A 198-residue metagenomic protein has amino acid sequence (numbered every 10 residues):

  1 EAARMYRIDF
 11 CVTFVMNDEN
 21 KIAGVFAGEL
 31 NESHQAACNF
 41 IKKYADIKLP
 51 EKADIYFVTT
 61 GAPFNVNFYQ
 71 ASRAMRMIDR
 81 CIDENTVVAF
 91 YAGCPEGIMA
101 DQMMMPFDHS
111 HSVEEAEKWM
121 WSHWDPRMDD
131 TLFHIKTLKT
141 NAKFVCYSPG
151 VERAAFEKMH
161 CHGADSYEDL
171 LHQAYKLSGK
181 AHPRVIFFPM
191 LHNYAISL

Functional and structural regions predicted by a protein language model:
E1-L198: Metallocofactor- and cofactor-centric catalytic cores in central/energy metabolism, strongly enriched
